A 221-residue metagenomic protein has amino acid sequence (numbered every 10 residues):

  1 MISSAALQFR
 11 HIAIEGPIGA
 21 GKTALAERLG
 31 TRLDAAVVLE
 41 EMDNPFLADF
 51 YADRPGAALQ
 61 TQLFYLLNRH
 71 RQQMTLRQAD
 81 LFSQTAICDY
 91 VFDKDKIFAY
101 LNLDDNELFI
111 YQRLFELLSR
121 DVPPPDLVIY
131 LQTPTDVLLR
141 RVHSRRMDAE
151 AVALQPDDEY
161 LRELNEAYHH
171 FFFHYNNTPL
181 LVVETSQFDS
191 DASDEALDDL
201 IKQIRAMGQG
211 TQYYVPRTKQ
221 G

Functional and structural regions predicted by a protein language model:
I14: Hydrophobic anchor at the beta1->P-loop junction of P-loop NTPases
P17: P-loop (Walker A) phosphate-binding loop of NTP-binding proteins
K22: Conserved lysine of the Walker
L25-A26: Post-Walker A alpha-helix
T31-N68: Conserved substrate/cofactor phosphate-moiety recognition/catalytic segment in nucleotide-dependent phosphotransferases
A57, T61-P123: Glycine-rich phosphate-binding loop used to anchor ATP phosphates in small-molecule kinases, encompassing both
K96-A167: A glycine- and Lys/Arg-enriched "phosphate-lid" helix/loop adjacent to the NTP-binding pocket of small-molecule kinases
H143-A151, P156, Y160-G221: NTP-dependent small-molecule kinase module
